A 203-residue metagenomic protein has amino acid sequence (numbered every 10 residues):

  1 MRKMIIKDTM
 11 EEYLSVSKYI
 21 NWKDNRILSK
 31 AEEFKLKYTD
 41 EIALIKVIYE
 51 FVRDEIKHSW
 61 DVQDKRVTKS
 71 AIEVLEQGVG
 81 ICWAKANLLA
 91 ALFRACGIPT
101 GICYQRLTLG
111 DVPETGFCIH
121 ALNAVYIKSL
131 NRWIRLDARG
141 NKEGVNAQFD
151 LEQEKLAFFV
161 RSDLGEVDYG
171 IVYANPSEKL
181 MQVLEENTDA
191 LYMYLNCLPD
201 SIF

Functional and structural regions predicted by a protein language model:
R2-K3, D8, K18, W22 (+2 more regions): His-Asp-centered catalytic microenvironments across diverse enzyme cores, prominently the transglutaminase-like
I6-Q77: Secondary-structure boundary elements
E50-D54, A91, A95, V125: Residue-level signal for well-ordered alpha-helical scaffold segments within enzymatic catalytic domains
S59-I119, F203: Active-site neighborhood of thiol-dependent amide/isopeptide-bond enzymes
